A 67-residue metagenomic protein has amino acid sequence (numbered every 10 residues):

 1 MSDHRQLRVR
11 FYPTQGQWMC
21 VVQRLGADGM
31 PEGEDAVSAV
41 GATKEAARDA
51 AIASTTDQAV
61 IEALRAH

Functional and structural regions predicted by a protein language model:
M1-S2, A63-H67: Short intrinsically disordered terminal tails
M1-V21: Short N-terminal "domain-start" leader segments that mark the transition from disordered tails or signal peptides into
Q6-V9, R24-L25, D49, A66: Positively charged, low-complexity intrinsically disordered regions
L25-D49: A short, exposed loop/beta-hairpin motif centered on an aromatic-Gly-Thr core
I52-R65: Short arginine-rich
